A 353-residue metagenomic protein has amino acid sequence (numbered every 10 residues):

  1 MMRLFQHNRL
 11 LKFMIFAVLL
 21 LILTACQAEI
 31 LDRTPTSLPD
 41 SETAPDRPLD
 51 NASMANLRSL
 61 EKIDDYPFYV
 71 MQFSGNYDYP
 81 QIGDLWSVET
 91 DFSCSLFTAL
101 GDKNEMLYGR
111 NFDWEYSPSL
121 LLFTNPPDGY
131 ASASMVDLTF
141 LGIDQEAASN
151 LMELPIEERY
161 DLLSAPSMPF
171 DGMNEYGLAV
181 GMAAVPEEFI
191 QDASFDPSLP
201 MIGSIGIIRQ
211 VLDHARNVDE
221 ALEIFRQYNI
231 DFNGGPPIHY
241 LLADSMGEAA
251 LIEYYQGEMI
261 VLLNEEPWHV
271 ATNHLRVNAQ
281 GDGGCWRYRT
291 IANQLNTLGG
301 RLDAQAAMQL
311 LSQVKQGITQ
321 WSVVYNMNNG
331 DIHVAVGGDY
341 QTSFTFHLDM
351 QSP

Functional and structural regions predicted by a protein language model:
M1-M2, P353: Initiator methionine at the very start of the polypeptide chain
M2-R3, L23: A composition/secondary-structure signal for short, hydrophobic, low-basic-content segments with alpha-helix propensity
R3-M14: Bacterial N-terminal signal peptides that target proteins for export
N8-R9, R33, L138, H274: Short linear motifs in intrinsically disordered/low-complexity regions
F13-T24: Bacterial N-terminal signal peptides
C26-R209, D213-H214, G300-P353: N-terminal mature-domain region immediately after signal-peptide cleavage in secreted/organellar precursors
V180-G181, E187-S312, Q316-T319: A surface/extracellular/periplasmic glyco- and lipid-processing/surface-interacting theme
